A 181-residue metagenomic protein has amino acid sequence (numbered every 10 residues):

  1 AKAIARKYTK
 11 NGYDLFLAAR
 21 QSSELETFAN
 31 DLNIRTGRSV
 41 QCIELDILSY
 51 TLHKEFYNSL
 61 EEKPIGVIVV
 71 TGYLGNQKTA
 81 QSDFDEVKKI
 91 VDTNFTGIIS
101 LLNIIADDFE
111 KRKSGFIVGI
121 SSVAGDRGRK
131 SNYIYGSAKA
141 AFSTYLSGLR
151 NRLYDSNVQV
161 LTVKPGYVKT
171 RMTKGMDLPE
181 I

Functional and structural regions predicted by a protein language model:
A1-L15: Canonical Rossmann dinucleotide-binding motif of NAD(H)/NADP(H)-dependent dehydrogenases/reductases, specifically
Y13-T27: Conserved glycine-rich Rossmann-like NAD(P)H-binding loop of the short-chain dehydrogenase/reductase
Y73-K88, S131: Conserved mid-core segment of classical short-chain dehydrogenase/reductases
L102, A138: Active-site helix of classical SDR
S122: Residue(s) in the substrate-gating loop at a strand-loop-helix junction that position the organic substrate next
R127-Y133, M176: Active-site loop immediately N-terminal to the catalytic Tyr-X3-Lys motif of short-chain dehydrogenase/reductase
T144, R150-I181: SDR active-site lid
